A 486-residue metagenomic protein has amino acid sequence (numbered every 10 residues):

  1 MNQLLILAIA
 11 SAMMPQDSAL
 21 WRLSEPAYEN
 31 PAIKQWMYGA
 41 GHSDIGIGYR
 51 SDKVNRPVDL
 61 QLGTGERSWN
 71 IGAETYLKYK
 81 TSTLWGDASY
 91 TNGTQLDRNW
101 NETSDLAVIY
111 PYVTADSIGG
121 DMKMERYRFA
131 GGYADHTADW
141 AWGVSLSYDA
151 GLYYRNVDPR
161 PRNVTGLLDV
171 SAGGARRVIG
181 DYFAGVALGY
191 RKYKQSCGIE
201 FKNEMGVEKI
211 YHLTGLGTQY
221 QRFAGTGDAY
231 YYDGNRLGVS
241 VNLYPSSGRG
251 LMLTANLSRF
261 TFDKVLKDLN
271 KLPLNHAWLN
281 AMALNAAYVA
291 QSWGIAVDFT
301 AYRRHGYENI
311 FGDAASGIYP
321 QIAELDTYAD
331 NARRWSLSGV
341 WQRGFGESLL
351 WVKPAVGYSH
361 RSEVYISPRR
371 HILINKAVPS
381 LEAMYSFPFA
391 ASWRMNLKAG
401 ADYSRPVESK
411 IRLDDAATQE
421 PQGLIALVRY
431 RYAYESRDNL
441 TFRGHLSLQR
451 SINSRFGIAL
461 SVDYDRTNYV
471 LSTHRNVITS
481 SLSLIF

Functional and structural regions predicted by a protein language model:
I9-L96: N-terminal, post-signal peptide beta-strand-biased segments of exported outer-membrane/organellar beta-barrel and other
G41-I47, S82-A88, W142-L146, Y182-L188 (+9 more regions): Transmembrane beta-strands of outer-membrane beta-barrel proteins
I47-K53, Y90-T94, T137, Y148-L152 (+10 more regions): Transmembrane beta-strands of outer-membrane beta-barrel pores
N55-L62, D97-T103, Y154-R162, C197-N203 (+5 more regions): Outer-membrane beta-barrel translocator domains and adjoining extracellular loop/strand segments of Gram-negative
Q61-R67, G119-K123, R160-V164, A229-N235 (+5 more regions): Replace "Gram-negative outer membrane beta-barrel proteins" with "bacterial and organellar outer membrane beta-barrel
K78-T81, D135-D139, R176-G180, L243-R249 (+5 more regions): Outer-membrane beta-barrel strand-turn architecture
G180, H474-F486: Outer-membrane beta-barrel "beta-signal"
T218-P354: Long, internal scaffold/assembly segments composed of regular secondary structure
